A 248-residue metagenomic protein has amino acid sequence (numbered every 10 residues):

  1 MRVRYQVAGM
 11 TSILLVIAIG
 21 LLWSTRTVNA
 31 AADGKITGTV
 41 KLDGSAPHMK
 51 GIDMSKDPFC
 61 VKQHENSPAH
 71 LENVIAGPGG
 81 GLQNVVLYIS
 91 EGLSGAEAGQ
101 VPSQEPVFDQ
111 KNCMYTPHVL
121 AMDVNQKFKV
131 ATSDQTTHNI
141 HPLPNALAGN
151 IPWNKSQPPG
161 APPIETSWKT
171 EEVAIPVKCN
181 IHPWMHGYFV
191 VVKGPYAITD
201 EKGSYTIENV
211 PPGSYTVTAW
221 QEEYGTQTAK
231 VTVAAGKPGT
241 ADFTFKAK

Functional and structural regions predicted by a protein language model:
R2-L14: Bacterial N-terminal signal peptides that target proteins for export
R2-R4, R26, K129: Arginine residue identity/basic-tract feature
L14-V16, V177: Intrinsically disordered, low-complexity regions enriched in Ser/Pro/Gly/Gln/His and often acidic
I17-T27: C-terminal segment of classical bacterial N-terminal signal peptides
V28-K248: Extracytoplasmic copper-binding redox domains, predominantly the cupredoxin/blue-copper superfamily
